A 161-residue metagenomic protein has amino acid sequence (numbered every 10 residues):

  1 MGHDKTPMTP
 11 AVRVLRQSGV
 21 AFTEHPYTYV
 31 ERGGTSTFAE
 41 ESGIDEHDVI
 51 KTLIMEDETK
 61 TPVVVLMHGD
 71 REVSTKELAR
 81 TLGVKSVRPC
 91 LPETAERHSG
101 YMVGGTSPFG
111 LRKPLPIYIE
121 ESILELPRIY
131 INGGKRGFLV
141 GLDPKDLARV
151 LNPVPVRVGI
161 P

Functional and structural regions predicted by a protein language model:
M1-P161: Extended, low-hydrophobicity, polar/charged segments
